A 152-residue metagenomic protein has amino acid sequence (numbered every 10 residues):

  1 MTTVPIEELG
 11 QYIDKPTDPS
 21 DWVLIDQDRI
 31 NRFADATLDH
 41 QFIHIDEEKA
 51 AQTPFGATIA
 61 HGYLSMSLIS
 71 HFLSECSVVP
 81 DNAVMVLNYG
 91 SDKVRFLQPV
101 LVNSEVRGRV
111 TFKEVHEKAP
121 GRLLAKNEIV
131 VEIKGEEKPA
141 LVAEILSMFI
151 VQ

Functional and structural regions predicted by a protein language model:
M1-A60: Catalytic strand-loop segment that frames the active site of acyl-thioester-processing enzymes
M1-Y12, P99-Q152: HotDog/MaoC-like acyl-thioester-processing domains
D18, W22-L24, R95, L146-M148: Generic structural detector for well-ordered beta-strands
N31-A34, M66-S70: Predominant activation on well-ordered alpha-helical scaffold segments within soluble catalytic domains
A36-D39, E75, V79, V151: A structural signal for alpha-helix termini and helix-coil/disorder junctions
F55-G56, S67, V84, N88-S91 (+3 more regions): Short, intrinsically disordered/low-complexity patches at protein termini and at juxtamembrane boundaries
G56-A57, S70-R109: Hydrophobic beta-strand-centered segment that forms part of the acyl-chain substrate-binding groove
